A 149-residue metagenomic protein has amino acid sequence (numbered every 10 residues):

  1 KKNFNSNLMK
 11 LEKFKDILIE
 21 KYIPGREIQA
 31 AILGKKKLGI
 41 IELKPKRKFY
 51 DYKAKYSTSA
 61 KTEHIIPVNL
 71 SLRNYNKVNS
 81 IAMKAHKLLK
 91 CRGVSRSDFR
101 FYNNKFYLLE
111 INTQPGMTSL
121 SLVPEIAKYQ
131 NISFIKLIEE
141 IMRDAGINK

Functional and structural regions predicted by a protein language model:
K1-N3, S133: Short loop/turn segments at beta->alpha junctions
N3-K77, F101, F106-Y107: Phosphate-binding site of ATP-dependent enzymes
N7, A82, V123: Aromatic/hydrophobic pocket-lining residues that form π-stacking "cages" and hydrophobic walls in ligand
K10, I81-L88: Amphipathic alpha-helical regulatory segments at dimerization interfaces that relay allosteric signals between sensory
K13, P45, A54, K87-C91 (+1 more regions): Generic secondary-structure signature for well-ordered alpha-helical cores
K21, A30-I32, H86-M117, A127: Conserved metal-phosphate-binding beta-hairpin within the catalytic cores of diverse ATP-dependent phosphoryl-transfer
K77-K84, E140: A non-catalytic, amphipathic alpha-helix used as a structural packing/dimerization or gating element in enzyme scaffolds
F101-K149: C-terminal active-site "lid" helix and adjoining low-complexity regulatory extension at the edge of ATP-using catalytic
